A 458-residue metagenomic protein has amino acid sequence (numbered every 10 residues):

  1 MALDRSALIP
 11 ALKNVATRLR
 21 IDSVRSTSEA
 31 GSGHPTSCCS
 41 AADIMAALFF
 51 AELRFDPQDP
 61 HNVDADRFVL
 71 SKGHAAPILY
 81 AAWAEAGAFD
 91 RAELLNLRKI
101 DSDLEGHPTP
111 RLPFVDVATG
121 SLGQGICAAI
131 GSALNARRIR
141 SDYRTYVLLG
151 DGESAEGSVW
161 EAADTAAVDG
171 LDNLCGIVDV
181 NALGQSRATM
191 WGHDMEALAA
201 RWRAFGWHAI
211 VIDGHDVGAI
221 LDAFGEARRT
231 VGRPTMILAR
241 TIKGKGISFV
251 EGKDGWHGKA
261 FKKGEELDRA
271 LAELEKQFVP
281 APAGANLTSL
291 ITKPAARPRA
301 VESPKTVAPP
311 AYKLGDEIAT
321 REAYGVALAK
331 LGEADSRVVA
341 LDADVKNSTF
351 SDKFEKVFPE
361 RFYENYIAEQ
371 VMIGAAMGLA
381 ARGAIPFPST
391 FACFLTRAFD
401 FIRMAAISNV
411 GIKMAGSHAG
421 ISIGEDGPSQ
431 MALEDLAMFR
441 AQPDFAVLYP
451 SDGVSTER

Functional and structural regions predicted by a protein language model:
M1-Y146, D268-R269, A281-R458: Thiamine diphosphate
F55-H61, A65-R67, D103-A281, A441-R458: Glycine-rich ThDP/TPP pyrophosphate-binding loop and its adjacent helix/strand module within ThDP-dependent enzymes
